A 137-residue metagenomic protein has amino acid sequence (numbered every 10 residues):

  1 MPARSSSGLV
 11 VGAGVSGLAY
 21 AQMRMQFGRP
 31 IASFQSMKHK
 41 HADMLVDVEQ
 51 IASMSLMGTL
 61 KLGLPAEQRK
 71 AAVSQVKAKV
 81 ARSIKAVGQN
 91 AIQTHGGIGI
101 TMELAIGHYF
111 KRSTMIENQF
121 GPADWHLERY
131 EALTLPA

Functional and structural regions predicted by a protein language model:
M1-A137: Alpha-helical interface subdomain recognition
